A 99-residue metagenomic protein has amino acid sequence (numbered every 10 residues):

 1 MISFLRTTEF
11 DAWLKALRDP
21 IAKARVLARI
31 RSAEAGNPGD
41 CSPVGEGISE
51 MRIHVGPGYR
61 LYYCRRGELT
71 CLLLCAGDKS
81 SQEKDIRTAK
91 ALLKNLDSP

Functional and structural regions predicted by a protein language model:
M1-G58, R66-C71, D78-P99: Basic, Lys/Arg-enriched alpha-helical interface segments
Y63: Basic nucleic-acid-binding interfaces
